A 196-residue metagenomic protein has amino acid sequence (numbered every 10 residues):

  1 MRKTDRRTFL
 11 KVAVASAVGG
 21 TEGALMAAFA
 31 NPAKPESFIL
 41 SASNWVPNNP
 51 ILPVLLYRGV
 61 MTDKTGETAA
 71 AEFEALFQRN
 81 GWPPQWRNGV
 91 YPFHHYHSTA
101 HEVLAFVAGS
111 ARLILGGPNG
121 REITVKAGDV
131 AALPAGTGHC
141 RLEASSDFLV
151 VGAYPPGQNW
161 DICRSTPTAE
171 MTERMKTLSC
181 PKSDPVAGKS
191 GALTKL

Functional and structural regions predicted by a protein language model:
M1-S16: N-terminal secretory signal peptides and thylakoid transit peptides that target proteins across membranes
G23-W45: C-terminal segment of N-terminal export signals and the immediately downstream linker at the start of the mature
Q78-H97: Conserved short histidine dyad/triad with adjacent acidic residue
S98-R112: Short, conserved beta-strand element in jelly-roll/cupin
G109, L113-G117, E122-I123, A127-L133: Glycine-rich active-site/cofactor-binding loop and its immediate structural neighborhood
V125-A144, Y154: Conserved metal-binding segment of the jelly-roll/cupin
L142-L196: Double-stranded beta-helix
